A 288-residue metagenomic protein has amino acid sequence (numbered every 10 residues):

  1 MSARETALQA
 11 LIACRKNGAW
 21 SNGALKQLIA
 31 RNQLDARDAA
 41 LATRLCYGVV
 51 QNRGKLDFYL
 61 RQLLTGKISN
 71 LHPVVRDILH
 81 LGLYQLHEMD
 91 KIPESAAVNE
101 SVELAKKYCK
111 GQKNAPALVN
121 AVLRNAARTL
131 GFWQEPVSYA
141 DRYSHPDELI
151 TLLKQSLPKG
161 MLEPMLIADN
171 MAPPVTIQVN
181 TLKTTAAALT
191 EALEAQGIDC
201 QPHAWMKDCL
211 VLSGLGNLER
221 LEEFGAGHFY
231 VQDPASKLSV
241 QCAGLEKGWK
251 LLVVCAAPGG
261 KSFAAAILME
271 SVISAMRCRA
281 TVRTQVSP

Functional and structural regions predicted by a protein language model:
M1-E219: Class I Rossmann-like S-adenosyl-L-methionine
A187-P288: Rossmann-like S-adenosyl-L-methionine
